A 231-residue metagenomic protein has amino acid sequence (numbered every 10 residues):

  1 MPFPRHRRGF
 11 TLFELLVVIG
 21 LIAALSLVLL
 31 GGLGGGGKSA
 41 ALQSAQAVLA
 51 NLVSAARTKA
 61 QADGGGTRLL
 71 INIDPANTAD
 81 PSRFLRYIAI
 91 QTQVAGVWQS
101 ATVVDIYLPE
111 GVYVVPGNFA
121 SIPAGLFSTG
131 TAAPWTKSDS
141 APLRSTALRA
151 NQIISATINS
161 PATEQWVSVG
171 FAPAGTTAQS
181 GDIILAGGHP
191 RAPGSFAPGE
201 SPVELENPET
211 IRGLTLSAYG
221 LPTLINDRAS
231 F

Functional and structural regions predicted by a protein language model:
P2-F3, F10-F13, V28-T58, A62 (+2 more regions): N-terminal helix-rich module
G20-L21: Residues within membrane-spanning alpha-helices of integral membrane proteins, especially the hydrophobic core/packing
